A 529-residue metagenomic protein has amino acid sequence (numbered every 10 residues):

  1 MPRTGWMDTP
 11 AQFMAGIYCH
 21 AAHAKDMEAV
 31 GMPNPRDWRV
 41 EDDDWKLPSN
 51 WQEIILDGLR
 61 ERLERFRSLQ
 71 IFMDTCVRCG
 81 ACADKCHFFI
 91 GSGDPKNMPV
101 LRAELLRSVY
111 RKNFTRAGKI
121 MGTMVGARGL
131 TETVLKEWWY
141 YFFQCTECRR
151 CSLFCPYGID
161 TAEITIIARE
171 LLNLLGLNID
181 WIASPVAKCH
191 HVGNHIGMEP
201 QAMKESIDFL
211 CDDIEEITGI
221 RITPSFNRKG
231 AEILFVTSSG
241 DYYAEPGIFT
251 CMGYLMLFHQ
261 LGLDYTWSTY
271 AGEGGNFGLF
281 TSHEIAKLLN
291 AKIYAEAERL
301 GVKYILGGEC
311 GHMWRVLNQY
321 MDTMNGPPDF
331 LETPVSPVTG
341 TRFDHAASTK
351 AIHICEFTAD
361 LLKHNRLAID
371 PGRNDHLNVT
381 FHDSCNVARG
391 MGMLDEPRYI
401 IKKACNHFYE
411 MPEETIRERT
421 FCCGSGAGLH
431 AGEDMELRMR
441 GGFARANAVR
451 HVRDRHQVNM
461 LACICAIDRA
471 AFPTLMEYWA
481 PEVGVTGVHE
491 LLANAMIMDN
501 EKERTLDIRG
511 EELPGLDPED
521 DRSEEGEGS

Functional and structural regions predicted by a protein language model:
M1-F142: Ferredoxin-type iron-sulfur electron-transfer modules and their immediate structural context
A15, L63-M73, A103, R107-G340 (+2 more regions): Iron-sulfur-cluster electron-transfer modules
I71-S92, Y140-I159, T237-Y242, Y270-F280 (+5 more regions): Local cysteine-cluster metal-coordination motifs and their immediate loop/turn environment, predominantly Fe-S cluster
D84-K112, L153-L171, G428-G442, A470-P481: Iron-sulfur (Fe-S) cluster-binding segments and ferredoxin-like electron-carrier domains, especially [2Fe-2S]
L255-L261, W267-S268, K363-L367, V379-L437: Redox- and metal-dependent alpha/beta enzyme cores, enriched for Fe-S-associated oxidoreductases and cofactor-handling
A286-L289, N365-F381, G428-R440, K502-S529: A polyampholytic, Gly/Pro-enriched intrinsically disordered region
K292, E436-N459, A470: A short, acidic, amphipathic alpha-helical segment used as a generic capping/interface helix at domain edges
D329-P371, E413-E418, E477-P514: Short, flexible loop segments at boundaries between secondary-structure elements
